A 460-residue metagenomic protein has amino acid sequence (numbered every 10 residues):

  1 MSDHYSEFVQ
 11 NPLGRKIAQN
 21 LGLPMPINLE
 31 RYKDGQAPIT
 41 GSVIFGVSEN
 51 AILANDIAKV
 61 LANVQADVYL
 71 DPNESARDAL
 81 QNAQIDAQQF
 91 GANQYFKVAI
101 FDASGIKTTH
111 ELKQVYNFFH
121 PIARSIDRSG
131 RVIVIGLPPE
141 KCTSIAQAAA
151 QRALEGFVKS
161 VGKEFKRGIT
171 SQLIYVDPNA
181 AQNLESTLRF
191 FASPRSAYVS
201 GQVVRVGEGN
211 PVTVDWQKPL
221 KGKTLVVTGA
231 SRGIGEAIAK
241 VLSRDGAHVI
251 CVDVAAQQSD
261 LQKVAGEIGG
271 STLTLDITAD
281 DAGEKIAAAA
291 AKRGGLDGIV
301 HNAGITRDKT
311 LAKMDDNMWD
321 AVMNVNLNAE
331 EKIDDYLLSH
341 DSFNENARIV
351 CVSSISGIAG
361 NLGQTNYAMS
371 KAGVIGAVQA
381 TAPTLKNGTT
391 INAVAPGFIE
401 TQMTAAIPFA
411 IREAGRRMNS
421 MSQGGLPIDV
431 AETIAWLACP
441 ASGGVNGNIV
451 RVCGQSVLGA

Functional and structural regions predicted by a protein language model:
Q65-R77, A247-Q262: Conserved glycine-rich Rossmann-like NAD(P)H-binding loop of the short-chain dehydrogenase/reductase
F90-S129, I133, Q147, I305 (+4 more regions): Catalytic Tyr-X3-Lys loop
A150-L154, D334, S370, V378: Active-site helix of classical SDR
K163-E164, S339, A382-N387, G443: Alpha-helical segment proximal to the catalytic Tyr-Lys
G168-T170, Y198-G201, N346, G388-T390 (+1 more regions): Short, small/polar-rich loop/turn modules that mediate ligand/substrate recognition or access, typified
V176-L184, N419-V430, A441: A conserved structural motif in NAD(P)-dependent oxidoreductases
S200-G222, N446-A460: Short C-terminal tail/terminal secondary-structure segment of NAD(P)H-dependent dehydrogenase/reductase domains
S354: Residue(s) in the substrate-gating loop at a strand-loop-helix junction that position the organic substrate next
